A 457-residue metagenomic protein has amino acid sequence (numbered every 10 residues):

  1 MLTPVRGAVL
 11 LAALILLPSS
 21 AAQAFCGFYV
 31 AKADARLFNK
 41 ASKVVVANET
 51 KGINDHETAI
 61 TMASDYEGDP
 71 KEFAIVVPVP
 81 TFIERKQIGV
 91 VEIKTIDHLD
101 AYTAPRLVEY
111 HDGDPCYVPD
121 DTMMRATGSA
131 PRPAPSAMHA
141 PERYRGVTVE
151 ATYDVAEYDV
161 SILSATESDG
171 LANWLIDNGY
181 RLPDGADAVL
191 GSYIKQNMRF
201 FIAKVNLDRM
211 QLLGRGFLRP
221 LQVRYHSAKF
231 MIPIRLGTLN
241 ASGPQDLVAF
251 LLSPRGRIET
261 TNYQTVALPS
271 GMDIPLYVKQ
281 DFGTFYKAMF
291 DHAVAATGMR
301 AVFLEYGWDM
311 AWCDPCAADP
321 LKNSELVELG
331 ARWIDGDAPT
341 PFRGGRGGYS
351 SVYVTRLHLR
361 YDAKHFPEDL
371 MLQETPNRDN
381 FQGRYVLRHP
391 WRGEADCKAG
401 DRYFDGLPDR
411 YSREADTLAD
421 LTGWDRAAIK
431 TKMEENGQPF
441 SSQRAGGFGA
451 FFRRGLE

Functional and structural regions predicted by a protein language model:
M1-V9: Bacterial N-terminal signal peptides that target proteins for export
S19-A24: Sec/Tat signal peptide C-region and signal peptidase I cleavage site
G27-L37, L182-T417, L421, D425-T431 (+2 more regions): Accessory, solvent-exposed terminal regions and/or long lumenal/extracellular loops of proteins
K32-G52, P135-R145: Short, compositionally biased low-complexity segments enriched in polar/charged residues
V46-P115, L171-S192, N197: Surface-exposed, glycine/proline- and aromatic-rich loop segments on solvent-exposed faces across compartments
A59-T61, E157-S164: Short hydrophobic-aromatic micro-motifs
S64-Y66, V79, S164-E167, L207 (+1 more regions): A mature extracytoplasmic/lumenal domain signature
I83, G89-V155, T340: A cross-kingdom signal targeting lumenal/periplasmic-facing segments of multi-pass membrane and secretory-pathway
